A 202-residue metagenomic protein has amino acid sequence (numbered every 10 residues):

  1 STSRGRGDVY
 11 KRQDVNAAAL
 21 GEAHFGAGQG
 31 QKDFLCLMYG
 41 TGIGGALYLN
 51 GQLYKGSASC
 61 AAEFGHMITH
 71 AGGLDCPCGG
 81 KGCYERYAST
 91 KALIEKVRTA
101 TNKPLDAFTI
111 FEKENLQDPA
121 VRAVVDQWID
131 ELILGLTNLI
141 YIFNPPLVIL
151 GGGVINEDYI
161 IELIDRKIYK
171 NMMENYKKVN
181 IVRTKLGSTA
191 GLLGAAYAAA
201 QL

Functional and structural regions predicted by a protein language model:
S1-Y10: Single conserved hydrophobic/aromatic residue that forms the stacking wall/gate of nucleotide- or nucleobase-binding
R12, L20: Generic enzyme active-site microenvironment
Q13, G42, G152: Conserved phosphate-binding and hydrolysis motifs of nucleotide-dependent enzymes
D14, G40, A195: Active-site glycine-centered loops adjacent to acidic/histidine catalytic or metal-binding residues that shape
A17: Short, glycine/acidic-enriched loop or turn micro-motifs at the edges of active sites
G21-Q31, I68-L202: ATP-binding/phosphotransfer module of carbohydrate and carboxylate kinases, centering on a glycine-rich
Q29-Y87: Glycine-rich phosphate-binding loop of actin/hexokinase-like ATP-binding domains
